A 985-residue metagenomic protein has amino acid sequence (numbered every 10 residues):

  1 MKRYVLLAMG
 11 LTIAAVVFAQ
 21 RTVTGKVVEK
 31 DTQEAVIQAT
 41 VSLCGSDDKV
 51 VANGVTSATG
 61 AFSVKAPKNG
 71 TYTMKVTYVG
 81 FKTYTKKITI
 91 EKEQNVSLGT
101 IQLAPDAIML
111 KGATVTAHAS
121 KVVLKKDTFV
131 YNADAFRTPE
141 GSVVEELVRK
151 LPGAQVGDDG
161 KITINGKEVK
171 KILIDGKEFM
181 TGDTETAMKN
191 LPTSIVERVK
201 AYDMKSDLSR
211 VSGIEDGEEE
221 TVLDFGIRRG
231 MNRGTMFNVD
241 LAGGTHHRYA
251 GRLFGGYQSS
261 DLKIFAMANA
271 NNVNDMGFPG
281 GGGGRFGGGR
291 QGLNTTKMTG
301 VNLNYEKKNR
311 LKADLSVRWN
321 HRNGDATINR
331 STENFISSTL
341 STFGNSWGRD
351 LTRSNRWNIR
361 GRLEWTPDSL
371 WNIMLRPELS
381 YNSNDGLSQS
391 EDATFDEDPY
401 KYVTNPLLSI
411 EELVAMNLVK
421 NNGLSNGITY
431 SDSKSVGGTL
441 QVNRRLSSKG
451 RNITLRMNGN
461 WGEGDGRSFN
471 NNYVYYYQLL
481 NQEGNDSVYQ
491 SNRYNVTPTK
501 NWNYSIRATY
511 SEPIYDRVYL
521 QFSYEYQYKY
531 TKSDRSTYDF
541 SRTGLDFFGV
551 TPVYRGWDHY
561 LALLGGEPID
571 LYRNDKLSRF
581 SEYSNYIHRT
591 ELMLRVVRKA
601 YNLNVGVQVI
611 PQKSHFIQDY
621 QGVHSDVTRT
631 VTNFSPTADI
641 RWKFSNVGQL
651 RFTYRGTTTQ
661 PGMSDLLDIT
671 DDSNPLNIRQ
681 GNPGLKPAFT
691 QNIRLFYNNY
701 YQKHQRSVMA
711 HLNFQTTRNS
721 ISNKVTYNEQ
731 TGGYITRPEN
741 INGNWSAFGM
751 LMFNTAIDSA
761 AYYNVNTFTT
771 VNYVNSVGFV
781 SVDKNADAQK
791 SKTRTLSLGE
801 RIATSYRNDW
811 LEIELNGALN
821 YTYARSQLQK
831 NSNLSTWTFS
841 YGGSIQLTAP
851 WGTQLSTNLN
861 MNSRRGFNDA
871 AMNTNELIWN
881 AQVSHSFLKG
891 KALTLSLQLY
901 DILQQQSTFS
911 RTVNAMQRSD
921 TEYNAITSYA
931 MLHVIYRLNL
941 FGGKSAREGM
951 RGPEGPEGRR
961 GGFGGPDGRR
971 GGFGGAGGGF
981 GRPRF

Functional and structural regions predicted by a protein language model:
K26-V36: Structural motif
V28, T40-C44, T77-F81, E91 (+5 more regions): Short, acidic, small-residue-rich periplasmic hinge/interaction motif at the N-terminus of Gram-negative outer-membrane
V36-I37, S63-T71: Short Pro-Gly-centered beta-turn/loop motif in secreted/extracellular proteins
S46-A61: Short, acidic Ser/Thr/Gly-rich low-complexity loop/linker segments typical of extracellular and cell-surface proteins
S46-K49, T71-K87: A short, solvent-exposed loop/turn motif at the edges and junctions of modular extracellular/periplasmic domains
S57-A66, K161, A187: Short, surface-exposed beta-strand/beta-hairpin micro-motifs centered on an aromatic residue
K161-S209, V222-I227, L262: Periplasmic plug
G182-T184, K205-Y249, D261-F985: Primarily recognizes Gram-negative and organellar outer-membrane beta-barrels
